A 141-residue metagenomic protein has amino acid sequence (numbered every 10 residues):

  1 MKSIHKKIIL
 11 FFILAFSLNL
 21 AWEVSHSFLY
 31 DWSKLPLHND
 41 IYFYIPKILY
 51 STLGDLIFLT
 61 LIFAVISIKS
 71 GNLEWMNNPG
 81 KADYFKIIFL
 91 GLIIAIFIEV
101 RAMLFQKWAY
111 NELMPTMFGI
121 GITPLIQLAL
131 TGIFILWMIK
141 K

Functional and structural regions predicted by a protein language model:
M1-K141: Aromatic-rich, lipid-facing transmembrane alpha helices and their immediate juxtamembrane interface loops in integral
